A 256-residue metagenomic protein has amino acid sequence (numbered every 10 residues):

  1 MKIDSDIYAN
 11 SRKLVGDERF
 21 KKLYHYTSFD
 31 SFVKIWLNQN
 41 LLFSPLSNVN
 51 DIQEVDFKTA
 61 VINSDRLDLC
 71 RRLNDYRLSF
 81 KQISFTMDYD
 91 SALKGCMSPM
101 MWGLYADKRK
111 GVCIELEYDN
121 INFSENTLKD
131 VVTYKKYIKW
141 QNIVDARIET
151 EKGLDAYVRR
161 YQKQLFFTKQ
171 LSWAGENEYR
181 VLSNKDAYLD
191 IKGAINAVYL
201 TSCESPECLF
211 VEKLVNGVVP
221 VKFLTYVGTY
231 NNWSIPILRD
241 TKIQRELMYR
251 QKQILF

Functional and structural regions predicted by a protein language model:
M1-F256: Partner-binding and oligomerization surfaces adjacent to conserved cores of proteins that assemble macromolecular
